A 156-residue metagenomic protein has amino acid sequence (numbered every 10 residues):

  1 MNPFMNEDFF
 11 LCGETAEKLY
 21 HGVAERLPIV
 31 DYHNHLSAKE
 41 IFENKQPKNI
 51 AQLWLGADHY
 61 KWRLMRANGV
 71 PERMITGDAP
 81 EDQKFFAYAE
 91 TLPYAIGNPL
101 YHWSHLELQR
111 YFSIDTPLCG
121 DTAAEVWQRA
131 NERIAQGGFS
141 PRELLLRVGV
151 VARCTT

Functional and structural regions predicted by a protein language model:
M1-T156: Metal-cofactor-binding active-site regions of metalloenzymes
